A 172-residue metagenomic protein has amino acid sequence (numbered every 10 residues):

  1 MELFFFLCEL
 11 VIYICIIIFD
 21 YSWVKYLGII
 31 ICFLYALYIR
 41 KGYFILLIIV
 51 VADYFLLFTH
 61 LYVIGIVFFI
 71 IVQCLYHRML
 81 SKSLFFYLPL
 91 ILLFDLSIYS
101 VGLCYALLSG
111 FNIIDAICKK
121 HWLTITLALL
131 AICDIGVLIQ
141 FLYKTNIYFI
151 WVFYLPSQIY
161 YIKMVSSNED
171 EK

Functional and structural regions predicted by a protein language model:
M1-K172: Polytopic alpha-helical membrane-helix bundles and their juxtamembrane interface segments in multi-pass membrane
